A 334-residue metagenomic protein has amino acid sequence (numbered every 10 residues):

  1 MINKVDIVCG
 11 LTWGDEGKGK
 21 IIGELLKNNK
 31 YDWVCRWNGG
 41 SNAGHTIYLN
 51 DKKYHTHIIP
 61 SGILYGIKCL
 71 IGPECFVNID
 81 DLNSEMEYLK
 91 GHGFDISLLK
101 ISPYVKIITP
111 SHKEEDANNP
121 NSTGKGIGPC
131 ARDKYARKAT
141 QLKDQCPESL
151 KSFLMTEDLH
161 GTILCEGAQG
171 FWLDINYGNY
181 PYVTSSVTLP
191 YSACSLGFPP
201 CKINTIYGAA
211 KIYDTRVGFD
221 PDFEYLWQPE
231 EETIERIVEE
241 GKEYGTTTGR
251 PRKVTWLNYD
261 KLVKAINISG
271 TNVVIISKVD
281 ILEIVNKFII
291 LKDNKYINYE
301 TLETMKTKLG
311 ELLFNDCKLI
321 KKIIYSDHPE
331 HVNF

Functional and structural regions predicted by a protein language model:
M1-F334: Non-transmembrane, aqueous-exposed alpha-helical and coiled segments at domain scale
